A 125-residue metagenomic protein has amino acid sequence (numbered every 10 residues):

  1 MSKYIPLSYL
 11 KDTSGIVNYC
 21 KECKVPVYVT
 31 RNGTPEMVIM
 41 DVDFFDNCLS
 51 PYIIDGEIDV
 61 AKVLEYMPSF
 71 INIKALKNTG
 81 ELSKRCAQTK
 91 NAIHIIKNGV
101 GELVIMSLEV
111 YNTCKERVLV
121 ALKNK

Functional and structural regions predicted by a protein language model:
L7-C23, I71-K90: The conserved cystathionine-beta-synthase
S8-K11, G15-D55, V60-A61: Acidic (E/D-rich), amphipathic helical modules within compact regulatory domains
Y28, P35-C48, H94, G101-V118: Short beta->alpha transition motifs characteristic of CBS
T30, F70-N72, I96: Short, structured beta/alpha segment
R31-N32, K77, N98: Asparagine/serine/threonine-enriched low-complexity, disordered tracts, especially those forming N-linked glycosylation
V42-A75, E81, V110-K125: Tandem CBS (Bateman) regulatory domains
A87, I93, N98, K123-N124: Compact DNA/chromatin-associated regulatory and scaffold domains in nuclear/nucleoid proteins
